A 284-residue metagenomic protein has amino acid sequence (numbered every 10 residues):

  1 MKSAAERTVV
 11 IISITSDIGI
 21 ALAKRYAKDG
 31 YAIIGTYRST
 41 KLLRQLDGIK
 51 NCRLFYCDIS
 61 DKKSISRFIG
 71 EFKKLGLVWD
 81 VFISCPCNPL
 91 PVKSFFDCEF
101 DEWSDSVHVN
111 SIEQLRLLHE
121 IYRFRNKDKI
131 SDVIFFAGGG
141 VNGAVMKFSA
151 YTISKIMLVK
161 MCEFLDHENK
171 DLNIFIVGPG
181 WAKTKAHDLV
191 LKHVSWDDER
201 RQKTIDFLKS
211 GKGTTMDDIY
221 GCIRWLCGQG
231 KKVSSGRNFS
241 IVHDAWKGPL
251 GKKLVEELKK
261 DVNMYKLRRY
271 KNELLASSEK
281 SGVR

Functional and structural regions predicted by a protein language model:
I12, W79-C87, N110, I134-F135 (+1 more regions): Rossmann-fold scaffold of SDR-type NAD(P)-dependent oxidoreductases
T15-S16: Conserved glycine-rich cofactor-binding loop
D29-R44: Conserved glycine-rich Rossmann-like NAD(P)H-binding loop of the short-chain dehydrogenase/reductase
S66, C87-S104, K147: Conserved mid-core segment of classical short-chain dehydrogenase/reductases
G70, K74, V109-K129, D166-H167: Amphipathic alpha-helical dimer-interface segment in Rossmann-like NAD(P)H-dependent oxidoreductases
F96-R116, I134, Y151, L158: Catalytic Tyr-X3-Lys loop
D132-K170, G178-T184, D188-L191: Catalytic loop of short-chain dehydrogenase/reductase
I176, S195-K280: C-terminal helical subdomain
